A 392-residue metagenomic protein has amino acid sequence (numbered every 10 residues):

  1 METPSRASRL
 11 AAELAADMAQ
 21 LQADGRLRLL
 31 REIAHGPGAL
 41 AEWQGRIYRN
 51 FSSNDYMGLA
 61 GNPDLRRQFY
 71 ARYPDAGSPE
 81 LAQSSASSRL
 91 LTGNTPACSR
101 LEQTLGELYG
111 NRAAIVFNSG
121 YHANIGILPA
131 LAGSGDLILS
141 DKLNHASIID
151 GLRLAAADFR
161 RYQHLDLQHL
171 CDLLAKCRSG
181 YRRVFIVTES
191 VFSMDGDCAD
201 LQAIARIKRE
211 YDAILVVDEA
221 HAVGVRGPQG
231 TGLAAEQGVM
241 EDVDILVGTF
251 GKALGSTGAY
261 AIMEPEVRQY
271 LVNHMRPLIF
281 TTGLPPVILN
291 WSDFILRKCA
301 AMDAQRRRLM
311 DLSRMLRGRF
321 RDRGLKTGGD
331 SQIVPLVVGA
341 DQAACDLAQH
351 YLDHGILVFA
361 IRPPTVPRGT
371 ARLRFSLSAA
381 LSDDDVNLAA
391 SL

Functional and structural regions predicted by a protein language model:
M1, G61-P63, R67, A71 (+3 more regions): PLP-dependent enzyme catalytic core of the Aspartate aminotransferase-like
E13-Q83, A213: N-terminal "arm"/small-domain region of PLP-dependent enzymes with the aminotransferase-like
A71-S119, S313: Conserved N-terminal alpha-helix of the aminotransferase class I/II PLP-enzyme fold
I127-A146: Conserved PLP-anchoring active-site segment centered on the Schiff-base-forming lysine
R160, H164-V217: Active-site phosphate-binding strand-loop segment of PLP-dependent enzymes
Q229, A235-Y270: Active-site PLP attachment segment
G283-M302, R308, L312, D322: Structural motif of enzymes handling amino- and sulfur-group chemistry
R307-R314, R321-G355, G369-T370, L377-A379: Conserved PLP-binding catalytic core of the aspartate aminotransferase-like
